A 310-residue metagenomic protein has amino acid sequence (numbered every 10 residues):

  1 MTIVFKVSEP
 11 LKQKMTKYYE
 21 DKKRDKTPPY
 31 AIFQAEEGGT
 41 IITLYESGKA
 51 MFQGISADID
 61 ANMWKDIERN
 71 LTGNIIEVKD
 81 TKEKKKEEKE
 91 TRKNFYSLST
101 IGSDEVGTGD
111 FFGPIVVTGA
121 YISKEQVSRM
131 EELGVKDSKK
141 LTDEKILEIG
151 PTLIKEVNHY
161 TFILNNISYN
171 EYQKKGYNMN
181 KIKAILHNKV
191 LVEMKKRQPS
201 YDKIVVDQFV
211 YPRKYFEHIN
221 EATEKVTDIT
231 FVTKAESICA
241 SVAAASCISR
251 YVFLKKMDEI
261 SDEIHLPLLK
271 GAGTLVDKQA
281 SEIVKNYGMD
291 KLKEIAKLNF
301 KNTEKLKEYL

Functional and structural regions predicted by a protein language model:
M1-L310: RNase H-like, Mg2+-dependent phosphodiesterase core, and more generally RNA phosphate-backbone-engaging helix-loop
